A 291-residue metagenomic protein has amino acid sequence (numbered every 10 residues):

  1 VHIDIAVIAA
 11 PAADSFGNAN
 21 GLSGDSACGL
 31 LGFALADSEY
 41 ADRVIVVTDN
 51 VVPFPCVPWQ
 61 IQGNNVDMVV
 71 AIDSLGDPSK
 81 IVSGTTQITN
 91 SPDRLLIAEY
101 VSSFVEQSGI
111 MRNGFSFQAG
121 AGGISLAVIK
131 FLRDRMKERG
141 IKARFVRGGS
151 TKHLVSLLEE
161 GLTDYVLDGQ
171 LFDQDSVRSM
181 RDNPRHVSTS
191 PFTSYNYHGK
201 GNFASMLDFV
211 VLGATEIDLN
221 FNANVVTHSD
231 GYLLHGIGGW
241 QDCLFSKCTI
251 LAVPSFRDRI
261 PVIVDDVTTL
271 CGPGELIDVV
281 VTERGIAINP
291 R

Functional and structural regions predicted by a protein language model:
V1-S116, A127-M136, A143-R144, H153-R291: Conserved phosphate- and dinucleotide-binding cores of soluble alpha/beta proteins, encompassing both enzyme active
G120-L126: Core structural elements
G148: Active-site histidine-anchored catalytic micro-motif
